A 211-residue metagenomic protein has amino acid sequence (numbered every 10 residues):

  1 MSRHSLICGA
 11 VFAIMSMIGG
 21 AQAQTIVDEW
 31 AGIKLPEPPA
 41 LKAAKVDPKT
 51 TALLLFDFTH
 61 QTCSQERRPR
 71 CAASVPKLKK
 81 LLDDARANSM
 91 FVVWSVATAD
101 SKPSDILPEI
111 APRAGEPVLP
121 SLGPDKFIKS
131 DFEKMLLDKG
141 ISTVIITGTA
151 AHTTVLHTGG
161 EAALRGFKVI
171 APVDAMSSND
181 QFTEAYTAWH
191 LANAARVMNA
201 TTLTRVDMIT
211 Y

Functional and structural regions predicted by a protein language model:
M1-C8: Bacterial N-terminal signal peptides that target proteins for export
C8-M17: Bacterial N-terminal signal peptides
A23-A52, D100-Y211: Active-site-adjacent betaalpha module
T25-G32, C63-A72: Acidic/histidine-rich helix-loop elements that form or flank divalent-metal/phosphate-binding sites at the catalytic
K49, R67-A85, S89-W94: A short alpha/beta connector and helix-capping loop motif
L54-Q65: Acidic/histidine-rich, surface-exposed loop or edge segments in extracytoplasmic proteins
F58, M90, A97, D174: Active-site loop/turn elements of alpha/beta-hydrolase fold enzymes, especially the short glycine-/histidine-rich
